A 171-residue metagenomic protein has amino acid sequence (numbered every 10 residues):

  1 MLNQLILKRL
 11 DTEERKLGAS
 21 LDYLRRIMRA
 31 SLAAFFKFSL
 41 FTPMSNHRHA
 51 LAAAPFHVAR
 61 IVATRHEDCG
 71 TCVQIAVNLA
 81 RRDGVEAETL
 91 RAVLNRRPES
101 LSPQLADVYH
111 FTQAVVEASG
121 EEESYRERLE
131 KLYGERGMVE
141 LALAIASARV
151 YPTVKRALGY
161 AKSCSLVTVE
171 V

Functional and structural regions predicted by a protein language model:
M1-A53, R81, V171: Mobile cap/lid helix-loop segments that border enzyme active or cofactor-binding sites and regulate substrate access
S20-R26, A53-E67, V139-A142: Alpha-helical scaffold segments that form or flank carboxylate-/histidine-based iron centers
S31-F35, V62-V73, V108, T112-S119 (+1 more regions): Alpha-helical transition-metal enzyme core signature, strongest for iron centers
L51-A52, E86-A87, E122, G134-E135: Helix N-cap / loop-to-helix initiation motif
F56, R60-A87: Conserved alpha-helical segments that form or flank metal/cofactor-binding pockets of metalloenzymes
V93-S102, D107: A contiguous pocket-lining binding segment that forms or flanks enzyme active sites
Q104-L143: Acidic/histidine-rich alpha-helical segments that form the ligand environment of transition-metal centers
E135-V171: Preference for long, well-ordered alpha-helical segments
